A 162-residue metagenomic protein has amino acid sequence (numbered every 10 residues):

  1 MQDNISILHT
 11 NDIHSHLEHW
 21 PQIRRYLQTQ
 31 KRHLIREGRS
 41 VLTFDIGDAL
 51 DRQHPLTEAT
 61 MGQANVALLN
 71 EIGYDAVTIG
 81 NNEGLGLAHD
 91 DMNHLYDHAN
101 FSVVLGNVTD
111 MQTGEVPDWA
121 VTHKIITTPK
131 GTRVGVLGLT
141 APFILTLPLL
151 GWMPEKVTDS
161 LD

Functional and structural regions predicted by a protein language model:
M1-D162: Acidic, metal/ion-coordinating pockets
